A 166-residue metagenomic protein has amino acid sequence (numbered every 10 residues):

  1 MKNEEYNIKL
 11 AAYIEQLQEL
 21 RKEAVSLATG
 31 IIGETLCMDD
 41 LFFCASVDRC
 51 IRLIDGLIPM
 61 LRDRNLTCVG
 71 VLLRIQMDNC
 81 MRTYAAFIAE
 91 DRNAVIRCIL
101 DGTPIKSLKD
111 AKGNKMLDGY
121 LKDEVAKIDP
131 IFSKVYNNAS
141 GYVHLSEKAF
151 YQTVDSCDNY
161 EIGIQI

Functional and structural regions predicted by a protein language model:
M1-E4, L117-D123, I164-Q165: Charged, low-complexity surface segments at secondary-structure and domain boundaries
M1-S46: N-terminal, Lys/Arg-enriched amphipathic/low-complexity engagement segments that precede the first folded domain
Q16-Q18, Q76, Q152, Q165: Residue-identity detector for glutamine
T29-L41, D55-I58, R62-L66, V71-N137 (+2 more regions): Short non-catalytic regulatory patches outside canonical folded cores
S46-R52: Helix-boundary capping/turn motifs
Y142-I166: Charge-enriched, short contiguous segments at helix-coil
